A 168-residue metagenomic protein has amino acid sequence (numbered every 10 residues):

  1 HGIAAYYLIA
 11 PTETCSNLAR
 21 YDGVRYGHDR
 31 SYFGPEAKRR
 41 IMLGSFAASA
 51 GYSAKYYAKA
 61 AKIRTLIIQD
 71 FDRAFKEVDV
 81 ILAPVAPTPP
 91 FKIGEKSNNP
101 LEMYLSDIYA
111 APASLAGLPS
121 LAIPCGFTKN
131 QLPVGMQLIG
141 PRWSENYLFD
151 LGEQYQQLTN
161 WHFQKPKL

Functional and structural regions predicted by a protein language model:
H1-T12, R73, F127: Gly/Ser-rich, acidic/histidine-flanked active-site/gating loops
A4-Y6, K55, K59, P89-A110: Short, surface-exposed loop/helix-turn segments at secondary-structure junctions that function as lids/hinges flanking
Y6, A37-S45: Short alpha-helical scaffolding segments that buttress acidic/His motifs in well-ordered protein cores
P11-Y21: Short, structured active-site "lid" loops
R20, M42-Q69, E77, L115-L168: Structural helix-boundary/capping segments
G23-V24, A47-S49, A86-P89: Short glycine-rich anion-binding loops that position phosphate/pyrophosphate groups of nucleotides and phosphorylated
V24, H28-Y32: A glycine- and small/hydrophobic-rich beta-loop-beta segment that serves as a flexible "lid/hinge" or phosphate-binding
